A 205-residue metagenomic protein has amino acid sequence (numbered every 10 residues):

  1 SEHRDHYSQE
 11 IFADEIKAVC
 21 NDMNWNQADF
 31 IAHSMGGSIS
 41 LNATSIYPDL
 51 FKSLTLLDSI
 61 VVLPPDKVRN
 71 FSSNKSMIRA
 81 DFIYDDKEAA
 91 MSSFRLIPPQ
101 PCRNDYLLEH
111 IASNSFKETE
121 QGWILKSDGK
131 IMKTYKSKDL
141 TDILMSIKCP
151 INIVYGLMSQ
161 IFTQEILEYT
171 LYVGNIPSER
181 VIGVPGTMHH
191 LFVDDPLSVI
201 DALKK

Functional and structural regions predicted by a protein language model:
S1-H6, P65-V68, Q164-E165: Conserved catalytic-core motifs of eukaryotic protein kinase domains, centered on the activation segment
S1-I31, D201: Active-site loop/oxyanion-hole signature of alpha/beta-hydrolase fold enzymes
C20, A43-T44, L171, L203: A conserved amphipathic alpha-helix that caps or lines the catalytic cleft of carbohydrate- and lipid-modifying enzymes
A32-G36, S40: Gly/Ala-rich beta-loop-alpha elbow adjacent to hydrolase catalytic centers
L41-S45, K52-D85: Flexible "cap/lid" loop of the alpha/beta hydrolase fold
I83-K138: Conserved alpha/beta-hydrolase catalytic His-Asp/Glu region
S146-T187: Conserved loop-alpha-helix segment in the C-terminal half of the alpha/beta-hydrolase fold that carries the catalytic
V184-P196: Catalytic histidine-centered segment of alpha/beta-hydrolase-like enzymes
